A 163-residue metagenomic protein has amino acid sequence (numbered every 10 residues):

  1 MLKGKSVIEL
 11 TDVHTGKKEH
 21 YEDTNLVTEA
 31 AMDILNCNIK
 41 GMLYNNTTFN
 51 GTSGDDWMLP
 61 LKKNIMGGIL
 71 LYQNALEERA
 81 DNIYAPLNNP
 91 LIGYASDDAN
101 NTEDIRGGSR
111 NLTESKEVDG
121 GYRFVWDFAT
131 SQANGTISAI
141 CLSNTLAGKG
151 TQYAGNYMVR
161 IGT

Functional and structural regions predicted by a protein language model:
M1-T163: Long, position-biased, composition-driven segments near the start of the mature protein
